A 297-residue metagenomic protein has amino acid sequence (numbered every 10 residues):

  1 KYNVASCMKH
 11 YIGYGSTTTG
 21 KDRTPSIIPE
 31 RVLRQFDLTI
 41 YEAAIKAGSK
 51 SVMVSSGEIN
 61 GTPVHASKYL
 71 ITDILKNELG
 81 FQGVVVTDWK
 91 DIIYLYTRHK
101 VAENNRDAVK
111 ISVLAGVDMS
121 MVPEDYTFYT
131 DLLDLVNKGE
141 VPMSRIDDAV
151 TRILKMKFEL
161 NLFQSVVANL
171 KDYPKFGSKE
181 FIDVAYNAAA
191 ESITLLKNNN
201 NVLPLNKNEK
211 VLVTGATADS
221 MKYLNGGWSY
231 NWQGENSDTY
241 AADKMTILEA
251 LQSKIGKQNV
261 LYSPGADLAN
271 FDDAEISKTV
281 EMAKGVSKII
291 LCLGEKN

Functional and structural regions predicted by a protein language model:
K1-N297: Glycoside hydrolase catalytic-domain context in secreted enzymes
